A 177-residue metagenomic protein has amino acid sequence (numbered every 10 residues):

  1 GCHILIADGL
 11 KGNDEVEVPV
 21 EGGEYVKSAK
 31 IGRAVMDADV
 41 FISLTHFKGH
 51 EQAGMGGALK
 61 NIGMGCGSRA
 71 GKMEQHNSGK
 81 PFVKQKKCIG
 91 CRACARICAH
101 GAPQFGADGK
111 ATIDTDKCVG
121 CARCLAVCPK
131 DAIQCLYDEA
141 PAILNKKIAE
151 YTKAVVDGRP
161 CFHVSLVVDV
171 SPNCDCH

Functional and structural regions predicted by a protein language model:
G1-H177: Extended, low-polarity segments enriched in aliphatic/aromatic residues
